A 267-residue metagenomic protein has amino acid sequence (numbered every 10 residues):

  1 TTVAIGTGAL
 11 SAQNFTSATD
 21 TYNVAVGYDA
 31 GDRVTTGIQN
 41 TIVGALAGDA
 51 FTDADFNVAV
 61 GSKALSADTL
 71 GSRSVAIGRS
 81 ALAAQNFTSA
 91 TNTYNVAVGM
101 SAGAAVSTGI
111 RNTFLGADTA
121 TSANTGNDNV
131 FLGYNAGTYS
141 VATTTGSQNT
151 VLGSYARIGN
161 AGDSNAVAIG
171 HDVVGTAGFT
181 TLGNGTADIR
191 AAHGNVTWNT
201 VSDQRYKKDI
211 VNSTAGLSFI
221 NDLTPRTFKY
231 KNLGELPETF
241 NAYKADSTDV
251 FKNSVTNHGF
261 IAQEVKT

Functional and structural regions predicted by a protein language model:
T1-S202: Glycine- and small/polar-enriched repetitive beta-structure motifs of secreted/surface proteins
G178-T267: C-terminal intramolecular chaperone/autoprocessing and neck/assembly modules of extracellular spikes and adhesins
